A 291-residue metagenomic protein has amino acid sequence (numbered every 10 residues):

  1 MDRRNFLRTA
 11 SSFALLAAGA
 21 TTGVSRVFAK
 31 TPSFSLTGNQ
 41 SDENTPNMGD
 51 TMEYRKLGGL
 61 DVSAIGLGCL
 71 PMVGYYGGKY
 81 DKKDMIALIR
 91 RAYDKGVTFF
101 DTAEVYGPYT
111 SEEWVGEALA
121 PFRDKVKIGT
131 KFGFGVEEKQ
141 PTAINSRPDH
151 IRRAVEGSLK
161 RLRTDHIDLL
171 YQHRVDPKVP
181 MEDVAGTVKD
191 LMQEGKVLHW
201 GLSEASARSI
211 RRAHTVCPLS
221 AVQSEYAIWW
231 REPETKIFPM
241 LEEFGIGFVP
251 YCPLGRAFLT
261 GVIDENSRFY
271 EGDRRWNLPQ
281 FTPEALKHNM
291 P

Functional and structural regions predicted by a protein language model:
D2-K127: N-terminal binding-site loop/beta-alpha segment at the start of enzyme catalytic domains that lines or forms
R4-N5, V175, V179-P291: Beta/alpha (TIM)-barrel catalytic core signal, keyed to glycine-rich beta->alpha loops juxtaposed to Asp/Glu that bind
L57, L67, M85, F100 (+9 more regions): Conserved, mostly hydrophobic/aromatic
V62-I65, G96-T98, R123-V126, T164-D168 (+4 more regions): Short, well-ordered coil/turn segments that N-cap beta-strands
V73-Y76, G135-P141: A short acidic, helix-capping loop that chelates divalent metal ions and anchors anionic groups
K79-A92, R147-K160, R208: Short, acidic/polar
Y80-D84, T110, W114, T142-H150 (+2 more regions): Alpha-helix N-cap and loop-to-helix initiation/capping positions
K160-P177: Active-site groove signature of glycoside hydrolases
